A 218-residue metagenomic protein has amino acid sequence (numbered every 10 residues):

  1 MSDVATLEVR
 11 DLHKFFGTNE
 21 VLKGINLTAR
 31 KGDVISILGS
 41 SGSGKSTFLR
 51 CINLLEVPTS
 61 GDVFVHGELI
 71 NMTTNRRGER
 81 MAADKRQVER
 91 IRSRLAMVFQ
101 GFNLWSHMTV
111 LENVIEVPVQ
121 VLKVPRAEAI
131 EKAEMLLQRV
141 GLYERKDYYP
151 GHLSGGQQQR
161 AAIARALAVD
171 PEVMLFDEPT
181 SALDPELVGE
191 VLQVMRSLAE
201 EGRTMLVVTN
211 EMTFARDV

Functional and structural regions predicted by a protein language model:
V4-V218: ABC family nucleotide-binding domain
